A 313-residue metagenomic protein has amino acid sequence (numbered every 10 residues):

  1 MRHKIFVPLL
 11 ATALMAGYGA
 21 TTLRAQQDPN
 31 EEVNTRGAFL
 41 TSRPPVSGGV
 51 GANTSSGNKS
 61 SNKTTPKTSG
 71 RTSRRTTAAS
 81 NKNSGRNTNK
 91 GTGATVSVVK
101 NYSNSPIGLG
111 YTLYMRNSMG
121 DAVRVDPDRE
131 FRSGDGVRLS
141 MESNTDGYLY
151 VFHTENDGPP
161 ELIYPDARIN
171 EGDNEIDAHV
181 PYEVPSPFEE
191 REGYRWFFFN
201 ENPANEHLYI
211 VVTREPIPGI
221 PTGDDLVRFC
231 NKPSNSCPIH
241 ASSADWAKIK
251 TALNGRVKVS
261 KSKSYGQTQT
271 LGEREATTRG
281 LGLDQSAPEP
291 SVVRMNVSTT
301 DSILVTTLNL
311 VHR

Functional and structural regions predicted by a protein language model:
M1-L9: Bacterial N-terminal signal peptides that target proteins for export
P8-G17: Bacterial N-terminal signal peptides
T22-R138, E142-Y148, H153-R313: Secretory-pathway glycoprotein ectodomains that are cysteine- and/or Ser/Thr/Pro-rich
